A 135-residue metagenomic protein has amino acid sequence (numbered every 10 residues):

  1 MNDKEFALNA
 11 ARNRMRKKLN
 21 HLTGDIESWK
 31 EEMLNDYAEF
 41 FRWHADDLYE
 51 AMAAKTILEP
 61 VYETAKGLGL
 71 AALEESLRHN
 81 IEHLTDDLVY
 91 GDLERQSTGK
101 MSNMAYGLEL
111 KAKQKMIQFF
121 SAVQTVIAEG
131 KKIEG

Functional and structural regions predicted by a protein language model:
M1-L34: Leu/Val/Ala/Ile-rich N-terminal alpha-helices, chiefly Sec-type signal peptides and the beginnings
M1-N2, A65, G69, E129-G135: Short intrinsically disordered terminal tails
E5, N9, L48-M52, Y106 (+1 more regions): Alpha-solenoid helical-repeat scaffolds
K18, D25, D47, A54 (+4 more regions): Charged, solvent-exposed faces of alpha-helical coiled-coils
S28-F41, I133-G135: Short glycine-rich, low-complexity/disordered patches
L34, A38-D46, E50, T56-G107: Long, low-complexity or tandemly repetitive, helically biased scaffold regions used for multimeric assembly/adhesion
T85-G135: Amphipathic alpha-helical binding modules
